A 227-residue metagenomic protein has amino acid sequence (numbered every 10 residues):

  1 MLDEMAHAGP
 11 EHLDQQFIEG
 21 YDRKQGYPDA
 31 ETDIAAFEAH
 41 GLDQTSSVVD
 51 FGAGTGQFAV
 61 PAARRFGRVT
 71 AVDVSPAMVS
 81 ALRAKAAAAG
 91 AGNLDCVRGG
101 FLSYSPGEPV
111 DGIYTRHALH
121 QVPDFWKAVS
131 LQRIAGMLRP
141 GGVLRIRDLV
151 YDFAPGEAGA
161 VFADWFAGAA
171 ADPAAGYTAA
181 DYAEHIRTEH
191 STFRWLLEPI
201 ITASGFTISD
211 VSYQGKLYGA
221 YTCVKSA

Functional and structural regions predicted by a protein language model:
M1-D43: Conserved class I S-adenosyl-L-methionine
S46-G52: Conserved class I S-adenosyl-L-methionine
T55-L102: Class I SAM-dependent methyltransferase SAM/SAH-binding core
S103-G107: Short conserved loop adjoining the S-adenosyl-L-methionine
Y114: A conserved beta-strand element that flanks and buttresses the S-adenosyl-L-methionine
A128-P140: A short glycine-rich, Lys/Arg-flanked "PGG" loop and its adjoining helix->strand segment in the class I
R147-A203: C-terminal alpha-helical "lid/dimerization" subdomain adjacent to the S-adenosyl-L-methionine
D210-A227: Core SAM-dependent methyltransferase catalytic element
